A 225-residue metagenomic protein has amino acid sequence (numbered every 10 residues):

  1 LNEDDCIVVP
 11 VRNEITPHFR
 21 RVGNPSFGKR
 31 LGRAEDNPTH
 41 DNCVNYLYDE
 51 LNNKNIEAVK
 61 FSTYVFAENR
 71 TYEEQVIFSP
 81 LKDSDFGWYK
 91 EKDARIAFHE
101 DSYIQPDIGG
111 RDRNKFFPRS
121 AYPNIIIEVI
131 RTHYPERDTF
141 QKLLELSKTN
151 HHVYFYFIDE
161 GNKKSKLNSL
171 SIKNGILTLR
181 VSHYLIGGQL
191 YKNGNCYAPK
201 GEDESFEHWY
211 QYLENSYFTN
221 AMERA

Functional and structural regions predicted by a protein language model:
L1-F78, K82: Nuclease-adjacent, charged terminal/linker segments that flank catalytic cores
G32, D138, K166-L167: A short, polar/proline- and glycine-enriched secondary-structure boundary/capping micro-motif
Y48, N52, I56, K148 (+2 more regions): Generic surface-pattern signal
A58-P123: Active-site metal-binding core of divalent-cation-utilizing nuclease and nuclease-like domains
R119-K163: Basic, amphipathic alpha-helical patches used to engage nucleic acids or provide basic targeting signals, exemplified
H133, H151-A225: Non-catalytic C-terminal interaction segments of nucleic acid-processing enzymes
